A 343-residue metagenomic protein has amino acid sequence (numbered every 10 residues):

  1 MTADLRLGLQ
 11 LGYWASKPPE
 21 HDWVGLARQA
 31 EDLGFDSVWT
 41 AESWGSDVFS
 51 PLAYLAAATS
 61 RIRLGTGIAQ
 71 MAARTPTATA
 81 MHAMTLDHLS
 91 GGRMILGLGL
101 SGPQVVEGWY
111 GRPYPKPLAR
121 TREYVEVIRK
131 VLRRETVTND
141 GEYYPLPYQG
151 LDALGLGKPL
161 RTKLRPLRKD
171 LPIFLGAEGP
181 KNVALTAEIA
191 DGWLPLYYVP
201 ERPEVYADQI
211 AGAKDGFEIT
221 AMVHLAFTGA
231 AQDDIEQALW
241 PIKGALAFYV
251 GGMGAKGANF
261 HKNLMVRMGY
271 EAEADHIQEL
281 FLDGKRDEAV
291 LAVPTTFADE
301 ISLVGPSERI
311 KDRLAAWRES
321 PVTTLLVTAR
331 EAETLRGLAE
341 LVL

Functional and structural regions predicted by a protein language model:
M1-L343: Active-site-adjacent structural elements that line small-molecule/cofactor binding pockets in enzymes
